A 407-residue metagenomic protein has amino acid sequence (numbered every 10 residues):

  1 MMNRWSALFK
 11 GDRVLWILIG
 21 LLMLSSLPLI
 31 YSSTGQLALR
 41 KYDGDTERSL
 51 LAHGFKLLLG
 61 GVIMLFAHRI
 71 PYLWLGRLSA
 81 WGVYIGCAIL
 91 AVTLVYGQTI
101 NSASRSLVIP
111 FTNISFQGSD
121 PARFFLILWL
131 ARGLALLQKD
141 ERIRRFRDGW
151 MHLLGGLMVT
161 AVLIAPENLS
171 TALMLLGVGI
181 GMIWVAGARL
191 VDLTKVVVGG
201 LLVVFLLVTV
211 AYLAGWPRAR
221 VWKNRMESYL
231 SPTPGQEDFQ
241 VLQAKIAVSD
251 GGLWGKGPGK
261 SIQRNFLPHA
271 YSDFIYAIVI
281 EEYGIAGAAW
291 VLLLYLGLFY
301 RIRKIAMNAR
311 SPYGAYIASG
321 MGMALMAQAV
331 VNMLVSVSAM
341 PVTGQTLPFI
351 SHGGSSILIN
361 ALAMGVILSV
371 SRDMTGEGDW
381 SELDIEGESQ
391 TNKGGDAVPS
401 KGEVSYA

Functional and structural regions predicted by a protein language model:
M1-L22, P28-E167, M333-P348, H352 (+2 more regions): Membrane-helix boundary/helix-loop-helix interface segments in multi-pass membrane proteins
F55-G60, E282-F299: Hydrophobic alpha-helical transmembrane segments
A80-W81, C87, F146-I164, L169-L213: Hydrophobic alpha-helical segments of polytopic membrane proteins
A91, I180-G181, M326, M364: Hydrophobic residues within the alpha-helical transmembrane core of Major Facilitator Superfamily
I100, S104-S106, V196-W290, R310-I317: Hydrophobic, glycine- and aromatic-enriched re-entrant/interface helices and adjoining loop segments
D120, R144, D148, H152 (+4 more regions): Alpha-helical transmembrane segments of multi-pass membrane proteins, especially transporters and channels
L173, V178-D192, I262-G287, G344-L358: Interfacial segments of multi-pass membrane proteins
I305-G344, I350: Loop-to-helix entry and N-terminal half of a specific, functionally important transmembrane alpha helix in multi-pass
